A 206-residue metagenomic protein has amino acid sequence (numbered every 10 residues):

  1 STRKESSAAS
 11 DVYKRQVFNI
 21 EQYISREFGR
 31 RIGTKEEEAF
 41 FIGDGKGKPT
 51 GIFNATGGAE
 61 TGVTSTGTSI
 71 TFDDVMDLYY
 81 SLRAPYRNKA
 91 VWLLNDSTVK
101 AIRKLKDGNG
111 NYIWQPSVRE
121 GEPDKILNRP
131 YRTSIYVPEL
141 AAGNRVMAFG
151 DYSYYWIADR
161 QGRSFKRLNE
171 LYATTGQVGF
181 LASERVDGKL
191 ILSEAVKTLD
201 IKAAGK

Functional and structural regions predicted by a protein language model:
S1-A9, Y13: Single conserved hydrophobic/aromatic residue that forms the stacking wall/gate of nucleotide- or nucleobase-binding
S10-K206: Structured, hydrophobic secondary-structure cores that serve as assembly/anchoring elements
